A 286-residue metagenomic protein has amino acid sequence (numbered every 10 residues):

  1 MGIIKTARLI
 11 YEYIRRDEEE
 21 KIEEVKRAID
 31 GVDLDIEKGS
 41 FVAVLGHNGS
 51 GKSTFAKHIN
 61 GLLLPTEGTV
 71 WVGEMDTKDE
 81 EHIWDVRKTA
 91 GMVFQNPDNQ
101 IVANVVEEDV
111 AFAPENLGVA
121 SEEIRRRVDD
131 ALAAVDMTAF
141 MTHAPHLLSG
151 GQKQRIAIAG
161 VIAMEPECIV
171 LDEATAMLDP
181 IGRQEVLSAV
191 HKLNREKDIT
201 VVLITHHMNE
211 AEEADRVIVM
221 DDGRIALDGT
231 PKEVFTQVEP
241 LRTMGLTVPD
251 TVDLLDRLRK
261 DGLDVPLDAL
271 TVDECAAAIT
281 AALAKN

Functional and structural regions predicted by a protein language model:
L45-H47: The feature captures the beta-strand-to-loop junction immediately N-terminal to the Walker
N60: Helix-to-loop junction immediately C-terminal to a conserved catalytic motif
T69-D85: ABC ATPase NBD Q-loop/coupling interface
E122-F140: Conserved ABC ATPase "signature" region
A144-L148, Q152: Conserved ABC ATPase signature
I169-D172: Catalytic Walker B motif of ABC-type/P-loop ATPase nucleotide-binding domains
